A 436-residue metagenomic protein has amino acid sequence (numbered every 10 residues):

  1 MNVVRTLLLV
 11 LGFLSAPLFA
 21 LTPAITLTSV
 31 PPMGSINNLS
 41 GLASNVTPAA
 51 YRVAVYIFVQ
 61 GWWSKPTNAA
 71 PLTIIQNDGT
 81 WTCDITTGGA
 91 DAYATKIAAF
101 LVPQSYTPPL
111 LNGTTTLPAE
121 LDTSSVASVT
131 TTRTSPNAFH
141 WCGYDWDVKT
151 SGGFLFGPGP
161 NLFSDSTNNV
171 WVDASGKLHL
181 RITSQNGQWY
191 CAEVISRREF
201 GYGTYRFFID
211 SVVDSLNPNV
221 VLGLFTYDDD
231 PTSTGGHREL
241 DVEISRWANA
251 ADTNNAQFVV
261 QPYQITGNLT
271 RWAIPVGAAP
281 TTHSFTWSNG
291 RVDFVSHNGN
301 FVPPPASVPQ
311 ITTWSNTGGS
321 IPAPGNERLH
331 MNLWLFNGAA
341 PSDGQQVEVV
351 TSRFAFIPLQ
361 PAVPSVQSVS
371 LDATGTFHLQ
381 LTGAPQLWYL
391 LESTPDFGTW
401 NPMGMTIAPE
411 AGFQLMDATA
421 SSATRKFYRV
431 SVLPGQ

Functional and structural regions predicted by a protein language model:
T6-P17: Bacterial N-terminal signal peptides
L21-T134: Ser/Thr-rich low-complexity repeats and stalk/linker segments
P32-M33, I195-Y205, R271-A279, P322: Extracellular/lumenal carbohydrate-interaction signature centered on repeated Trp-anchored short motifs
P66-W81, D91-Y93, V102-Y106, S135 (+3 more regions): Aromatic sugar-binding interfaces of carbohydrate-active proteins
T134-T232, G236-A248, A306-P309, E327 (+2 more regions): Low-complexity, Ser/Thr/Pro/Gly-rich disordered linker/stalk regions
Y205-F207, A279-W287, V292-S296: Short tryptophan-centered beta-strand motifs in secreted/extracellular beta-sheet-rich domains of glycan-recognition
P231-A279, R291, W334-N337: Glycine-aromatic-enriched beta-strand/loop faces of beta-sandwich-type recognition domains, especially lectin-like
P361-Q436: Short, composition-biased motifs enriched in small/polar/acidic residues
